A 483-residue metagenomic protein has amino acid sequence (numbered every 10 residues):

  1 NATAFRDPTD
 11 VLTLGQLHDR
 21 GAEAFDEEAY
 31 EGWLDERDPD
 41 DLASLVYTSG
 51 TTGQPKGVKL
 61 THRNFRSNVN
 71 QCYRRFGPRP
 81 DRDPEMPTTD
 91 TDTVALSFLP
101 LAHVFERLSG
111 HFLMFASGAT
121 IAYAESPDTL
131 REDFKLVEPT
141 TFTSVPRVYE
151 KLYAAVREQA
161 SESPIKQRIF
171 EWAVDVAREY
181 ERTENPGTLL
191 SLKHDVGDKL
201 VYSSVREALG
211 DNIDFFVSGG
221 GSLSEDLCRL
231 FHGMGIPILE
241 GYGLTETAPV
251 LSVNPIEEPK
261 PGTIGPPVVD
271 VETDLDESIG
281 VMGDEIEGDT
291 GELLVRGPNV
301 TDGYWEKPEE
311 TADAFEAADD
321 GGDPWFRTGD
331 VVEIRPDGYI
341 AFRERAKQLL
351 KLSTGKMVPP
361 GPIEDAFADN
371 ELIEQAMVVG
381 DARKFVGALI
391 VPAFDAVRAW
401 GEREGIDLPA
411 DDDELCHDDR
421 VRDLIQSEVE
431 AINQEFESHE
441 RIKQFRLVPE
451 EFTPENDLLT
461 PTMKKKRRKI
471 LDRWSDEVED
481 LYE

Functional and structural regions predicted by a protein language model:
N1-R20, L424, E430: Structural core segment of the AMP-binding/adenylate-forming
H18-Y47, Q54, P80-V94: Conserved pre-ATP/AMP-binding loop-to-beta segment of ANL
F25-G32, K56, A122, S163 (+7 more regions): Conserved ATP-binding loop and adjacent catalytic segment of the adenylate-forming AMP-binding
N68-V94, F98-Y202, N212, P237: Conserved AMP-binding/adenylation subdomain of ANL enzymes
E292-L352: Conserved ATP-binding/catalytic segment of the ANL
V300, A314-F315, Y339-A368, V397-D418 (+3 more regions): Adenylate-forming
L350, Q375-M377, K384, Q426-E483: Conserved C-terminal "lid"/linker of ANL adenylate-forming enzymes
N370-A396: C-terminal boundary motif of the adenylate-forming
